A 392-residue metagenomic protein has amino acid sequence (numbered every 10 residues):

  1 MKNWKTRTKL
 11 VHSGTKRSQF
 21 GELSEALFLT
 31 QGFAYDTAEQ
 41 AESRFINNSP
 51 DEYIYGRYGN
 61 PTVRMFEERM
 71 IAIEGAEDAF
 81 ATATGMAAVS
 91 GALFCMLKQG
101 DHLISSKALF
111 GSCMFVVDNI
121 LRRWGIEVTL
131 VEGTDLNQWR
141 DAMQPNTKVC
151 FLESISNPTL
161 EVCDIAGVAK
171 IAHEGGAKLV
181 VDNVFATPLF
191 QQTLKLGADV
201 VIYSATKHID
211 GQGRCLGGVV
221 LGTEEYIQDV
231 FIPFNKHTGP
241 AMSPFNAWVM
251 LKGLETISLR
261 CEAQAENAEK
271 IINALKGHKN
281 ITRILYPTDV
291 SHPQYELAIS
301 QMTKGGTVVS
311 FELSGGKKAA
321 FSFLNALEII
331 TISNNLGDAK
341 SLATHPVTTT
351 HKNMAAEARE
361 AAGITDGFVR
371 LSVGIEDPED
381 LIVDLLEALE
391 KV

Functional and structural regions predicted by a protein language model:
M1-N60, E68: N-terminal "arm"/small-domain region of PLP-dependent enzymes with the aminotransferase-like
R7-Q19, A79-N280, L285: Conserved PLP-enzyme active-site core in the AAT-like
G32, G222-Y226, L254, L313-K318: Short loop segments at secondary-structure junctions
T37-A87, S112-N119: Conserved N-terminal alpha-helix of the aminotransferase class I/II PLP-enzyme fold
D118-N119, E127-T129, D141, P145 (+2 more regions): PLP-dependent enzyme catalytic core of the Aspartate aminotransferase-like
I155, V184-A186, D289, S314 (+1 more regions): Active-site beta-loop-alpha junctions enriched in small/polar residues
M250-L259, T307-S314, R370-G374: Short, well-ordered beta-strand elements within core beta-sheets of diverse protein domains
E269-D338, M354-E360: Conserved small-domain helix->loop->beta segment predominantly found in fold-type I
